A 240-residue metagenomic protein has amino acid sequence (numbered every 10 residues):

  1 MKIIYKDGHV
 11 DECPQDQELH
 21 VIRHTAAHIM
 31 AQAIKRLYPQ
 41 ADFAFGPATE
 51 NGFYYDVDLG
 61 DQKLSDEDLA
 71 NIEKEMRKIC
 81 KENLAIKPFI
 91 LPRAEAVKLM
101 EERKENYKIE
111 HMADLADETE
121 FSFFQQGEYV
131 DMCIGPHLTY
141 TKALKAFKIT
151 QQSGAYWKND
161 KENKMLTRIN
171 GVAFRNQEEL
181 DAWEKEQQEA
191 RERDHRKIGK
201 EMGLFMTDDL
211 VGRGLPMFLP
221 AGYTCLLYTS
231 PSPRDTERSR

Functional and structural regions predicted by a protein language model:
K2-H9, T49, L59-G154, D160 (+3 more regions): Non-catalytic interaction/regulatory segments
D7-Q40, F45-P47, D58, H137-T139 (+1 more regions): N-terminal catalytic cores of NTP/NDP-binding nucleotidyl/phosphoryl-transfer enzymes
D16, H20, H24, Q62-D66 (+3 more regions): Hydrophobic alpha-helical scaffolding
A48-Y54: Short, conserved phosphate-binding/catalytic loop or strand-edge motifs used in phosphoryl-/nucleotidyl-transfer
L204-R213: Mixed-charge, low-complexity segments
Y228-D235: Conserved small/polar residues in nucleotide/adenosyl-binding loops
T236-R240: N-terminal low-complexity segments that are often proline-rich with Ser/Thr-Pro
